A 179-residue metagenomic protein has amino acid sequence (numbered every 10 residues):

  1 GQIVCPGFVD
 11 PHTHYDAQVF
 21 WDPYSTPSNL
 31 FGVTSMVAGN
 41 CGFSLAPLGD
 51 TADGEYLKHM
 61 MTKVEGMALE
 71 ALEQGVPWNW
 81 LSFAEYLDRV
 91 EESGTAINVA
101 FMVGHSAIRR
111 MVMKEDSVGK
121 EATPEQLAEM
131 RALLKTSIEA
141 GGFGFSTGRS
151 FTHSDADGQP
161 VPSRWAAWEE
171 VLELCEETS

Functional and structural regions predicted by a protein language model:
V4-P27: Di-metal (Zn2+ and/or Mg2+/Mn2+) metal-binding site signature of metallo-dependent hydrolases with the MBL/beta-CASP
F8-D10, L72, S117-G119, Q159-P160: A short, structure-level motif marking secondary-structure boundaries and short turns
H14, G104-S106, S150: Active-site beta-loop-alpha junctions enriched in small/polar residues
D16, P47-L48, A156-D157: Short Asp/Glu-rich motifs
A17-Q18, N79, L127, R164-W168: A conditional alpha-helix N-cap/helix-loop micro-motif detector
W21-G144: Divalent-metal coordination cores built from histidine and acidic residues
R110, G119-P124, L134-S179: Functional cores that coordinate and move charged inorganic groups
